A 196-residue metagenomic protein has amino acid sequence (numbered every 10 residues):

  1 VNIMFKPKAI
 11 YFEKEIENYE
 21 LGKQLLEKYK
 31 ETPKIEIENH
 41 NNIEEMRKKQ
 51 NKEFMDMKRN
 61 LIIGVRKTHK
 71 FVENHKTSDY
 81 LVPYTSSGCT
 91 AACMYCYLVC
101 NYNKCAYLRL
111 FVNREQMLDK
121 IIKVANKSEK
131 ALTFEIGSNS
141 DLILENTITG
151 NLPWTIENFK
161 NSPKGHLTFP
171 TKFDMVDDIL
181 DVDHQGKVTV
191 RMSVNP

Functional and structural regions predicted by a protein language model:
V1, S86, D178-D181: Short, flexible, glycine/charge-rich loop motifs used to bind or transfer phosphoryl groups or to couple energy/partner
N2-D79: Flexible, acidic/Gly-rich N-terminal and inter-domain linker regions that tether and position cofactor-handling modules
E17-N18, C89, L144-E145: Alpha-helix N-cap/loop-to-helix initiation residues
E53-M55, I62-T77, M94, L98-R191: Conserved Radical SAM active-site core
Y84-C93: Cysteine-centered iron-sulfur cluster-binding motifs in ferredoxin-type domains/subunits of redox enzymes
N195-P196: Conserved strand-turn element in the central/C-terminal portion of the radical SAM core barrel that lines
